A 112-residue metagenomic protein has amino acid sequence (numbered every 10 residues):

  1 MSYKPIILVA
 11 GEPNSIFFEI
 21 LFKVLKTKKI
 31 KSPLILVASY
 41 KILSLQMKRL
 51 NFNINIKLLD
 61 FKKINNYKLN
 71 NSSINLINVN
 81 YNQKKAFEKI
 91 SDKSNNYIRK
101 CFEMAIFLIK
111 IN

Functional and structural regions predicted by a protein language model:
M1-N112: Contiguous, glycine/small-aliphatic-enriched amphipathic segments in soluble metabolic enzymes
